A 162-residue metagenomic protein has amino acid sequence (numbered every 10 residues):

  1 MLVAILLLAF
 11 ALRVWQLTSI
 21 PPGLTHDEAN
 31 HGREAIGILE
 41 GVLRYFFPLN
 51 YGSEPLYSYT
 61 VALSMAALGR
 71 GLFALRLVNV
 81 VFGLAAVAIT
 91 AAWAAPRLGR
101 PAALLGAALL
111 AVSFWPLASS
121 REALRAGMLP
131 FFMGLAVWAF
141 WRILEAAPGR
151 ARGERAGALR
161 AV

Functional and structural regions predicted by a protein language model:
M1-V162: Membrane-integral, polyisoprenol-dependent glycosyltransferases of the GT-C/oligosaccharyltransferase superfamily
